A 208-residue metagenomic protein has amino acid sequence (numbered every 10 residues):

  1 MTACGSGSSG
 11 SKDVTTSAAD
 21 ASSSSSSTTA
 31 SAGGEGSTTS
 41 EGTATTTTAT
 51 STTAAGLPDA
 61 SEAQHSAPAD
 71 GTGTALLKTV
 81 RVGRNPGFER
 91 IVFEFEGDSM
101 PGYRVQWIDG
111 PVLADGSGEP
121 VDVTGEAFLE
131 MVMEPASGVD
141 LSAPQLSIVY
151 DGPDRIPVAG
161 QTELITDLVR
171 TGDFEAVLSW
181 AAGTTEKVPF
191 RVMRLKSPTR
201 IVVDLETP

Functional and structural regions predicted by a protein language model:
M1-T2: Sec-dependent bacterial lipoprotein signal peptides
G5-P208: Short linear recognition/processing motifs and adjacent strand/loop elements at protein termini and domain edges
